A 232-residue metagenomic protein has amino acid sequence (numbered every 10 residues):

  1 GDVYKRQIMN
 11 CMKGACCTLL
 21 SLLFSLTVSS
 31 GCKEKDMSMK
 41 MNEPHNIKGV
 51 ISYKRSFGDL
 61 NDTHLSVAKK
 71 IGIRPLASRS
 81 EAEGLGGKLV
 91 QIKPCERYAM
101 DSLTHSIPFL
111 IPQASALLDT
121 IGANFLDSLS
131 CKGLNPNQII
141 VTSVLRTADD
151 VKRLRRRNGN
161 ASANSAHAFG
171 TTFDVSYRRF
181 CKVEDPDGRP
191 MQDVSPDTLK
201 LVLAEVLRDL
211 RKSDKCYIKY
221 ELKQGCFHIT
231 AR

Functional and structural regions predicted by a protein language model:
G1-Y4: Short, small-residue-biased leader/transition segments that mark boundaries at the very start of proteins
T18-T27: Bacterial N-terminal signal peptides
K33-S130, L222: Extracytoplasmic cell-surface/polysaccharide-interacting catalytic and binding patches
M100-P112, I139-V141, D185-D197, T230-A231: Second-shell loop/turn segments in exported
L110-L117, I121, N135, D150 (+1 more regions): Stable alpha-helical elements in mature extracytoplasmic
L134-V151: Acidic helix-start/capping segments at beta-turn-to-alpha-helix junctions
A148-A163: Charged, often glycine-rich, active-site loop that binds/positions anionic groups
N164-R232: Catalytic cores and adjacent binding grooves of peptidoglycan-active enzymes
